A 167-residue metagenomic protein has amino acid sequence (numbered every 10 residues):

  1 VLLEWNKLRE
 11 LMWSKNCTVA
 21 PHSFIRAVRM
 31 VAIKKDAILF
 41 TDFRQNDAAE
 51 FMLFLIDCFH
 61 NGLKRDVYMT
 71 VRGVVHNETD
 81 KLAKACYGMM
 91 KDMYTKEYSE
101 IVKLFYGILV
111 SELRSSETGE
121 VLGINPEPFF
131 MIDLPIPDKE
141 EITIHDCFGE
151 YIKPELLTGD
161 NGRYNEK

Functional and structural regions predicted by a protein language model:
V1-K167: UBL (ubiquitin/ubiquitin-like) substrate-recognition surfaces within cysteine isopeptidase catalytic folds
